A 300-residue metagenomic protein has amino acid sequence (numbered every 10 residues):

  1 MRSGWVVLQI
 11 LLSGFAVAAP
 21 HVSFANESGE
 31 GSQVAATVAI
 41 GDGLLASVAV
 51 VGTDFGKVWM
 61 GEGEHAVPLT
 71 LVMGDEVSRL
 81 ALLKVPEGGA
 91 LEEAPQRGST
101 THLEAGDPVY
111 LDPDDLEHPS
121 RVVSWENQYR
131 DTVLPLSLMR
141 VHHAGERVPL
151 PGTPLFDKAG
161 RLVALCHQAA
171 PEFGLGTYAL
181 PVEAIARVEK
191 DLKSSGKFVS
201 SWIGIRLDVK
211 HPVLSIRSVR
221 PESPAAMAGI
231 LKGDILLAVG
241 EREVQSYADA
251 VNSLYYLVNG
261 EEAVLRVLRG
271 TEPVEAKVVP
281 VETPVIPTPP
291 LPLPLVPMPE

Functional and structural regions predicted by a protein language model:
V6-A16: Bacterial N-terminal signal peptides
A16-A18, A25: Boundary at the C-terminal end of the N-terminal hydrophobic targeting segment
G29-A35, A49-V51, F55-K57, L116-V123 (+2 more regions): Active-site loop architecture of trypsin-fold serine endopeptidases
Q33-V34, G41-S120, P135-L138, G145-P149 (+3 more regions): Conserved active-site neighborhood of the chymotrypsin/trypsin-like protease fold
G41-A46, F156-C166, A225-A248: Conserved PDZ fold ligand-binding element
M73-S78, W125-V141, L192-S200, R206-V213: Gly/Ser-enriched beta-turn/beta-hairpin loop segments
L91, K158, L162-P212, G270-A276 (+1 more regions): C-terminal cap/linker of serine protease catalytic domains
K193, K197-F198, S215, A226-L231 (+2 more regions): PDZ-domain C-terminal substructure recognizer with occasional recognition of PDZ-binding tails
